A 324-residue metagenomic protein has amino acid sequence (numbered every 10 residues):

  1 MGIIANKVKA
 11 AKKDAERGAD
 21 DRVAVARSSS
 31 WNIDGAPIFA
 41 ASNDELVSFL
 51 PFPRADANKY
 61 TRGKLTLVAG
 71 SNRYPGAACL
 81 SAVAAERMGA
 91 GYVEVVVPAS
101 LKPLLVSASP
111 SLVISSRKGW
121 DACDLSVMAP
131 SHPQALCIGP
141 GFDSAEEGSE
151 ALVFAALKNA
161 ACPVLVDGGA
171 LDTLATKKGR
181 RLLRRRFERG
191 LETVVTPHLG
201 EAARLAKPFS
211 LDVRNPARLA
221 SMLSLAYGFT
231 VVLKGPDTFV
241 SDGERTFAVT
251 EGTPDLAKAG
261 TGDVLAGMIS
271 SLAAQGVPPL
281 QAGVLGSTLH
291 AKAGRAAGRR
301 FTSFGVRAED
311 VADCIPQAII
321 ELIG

Functional and structural regions predicted by a protein language model:
M1-N43, V96-E251, I320-G324: Glycine-rich phosphate/dinucleotide-binding loop and adjoining beta-alpha-beta core of small-molecule
R27-V68, P75-A77: Accessory alpha-helical/coil subdomains and C-terminal extensions that flank or cap enzyme catalytic cores
D56-V113: Substrate-binding N-lobe of the ribokinase-like
Y60-L67, E244-D255: Glycine/charged-rich beta-loop-alpha catalytic/anionic-binding loops adjacent to active sites
R73-M88, E94, E146-G148, L171-T176 (+2 more regions): Short glycine/serine/threonine-rich phosphate/pyrophosphate-binding segments that cradle anionic phosphate groups
R204, K258-L289: Short, small-residue alpha-helix embedded
G294-G324: Charged C-terminal helix
